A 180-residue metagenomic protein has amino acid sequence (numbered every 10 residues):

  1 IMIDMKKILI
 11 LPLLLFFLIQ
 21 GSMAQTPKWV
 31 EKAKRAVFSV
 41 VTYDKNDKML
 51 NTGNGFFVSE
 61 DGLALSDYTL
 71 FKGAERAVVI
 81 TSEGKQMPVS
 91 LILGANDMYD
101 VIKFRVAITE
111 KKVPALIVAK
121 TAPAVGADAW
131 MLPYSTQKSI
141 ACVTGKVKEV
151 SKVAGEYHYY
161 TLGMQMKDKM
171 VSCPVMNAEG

Functional and structural regions predicted by a protein language model:
M2, M23-A24, V89, M176-G180: Short, intrinsically disordered, charge-balanced linker/junction segments flanking boundaries in proteins
M2-I8: Positively charged n-region of N-terminal signal peptides that target proteins for export
I8-I19: Sec-dependent N-terminal signal peptides
M23-F57, L63-D67, R76, V101: N-terminal activation segment of mature serine protease catalytic domains
A33-T42, A107-P114, S139-E179: Active-site region of chymotrypsin-like
G55-F57, V89-I92, V147, V175: Conserved hydrophobic positions within beta-strands
S59-A141, E156-Y159, K169-M170: Conserved active-site neighborhood of the chymotrypsin/trypsin-like protease fold
